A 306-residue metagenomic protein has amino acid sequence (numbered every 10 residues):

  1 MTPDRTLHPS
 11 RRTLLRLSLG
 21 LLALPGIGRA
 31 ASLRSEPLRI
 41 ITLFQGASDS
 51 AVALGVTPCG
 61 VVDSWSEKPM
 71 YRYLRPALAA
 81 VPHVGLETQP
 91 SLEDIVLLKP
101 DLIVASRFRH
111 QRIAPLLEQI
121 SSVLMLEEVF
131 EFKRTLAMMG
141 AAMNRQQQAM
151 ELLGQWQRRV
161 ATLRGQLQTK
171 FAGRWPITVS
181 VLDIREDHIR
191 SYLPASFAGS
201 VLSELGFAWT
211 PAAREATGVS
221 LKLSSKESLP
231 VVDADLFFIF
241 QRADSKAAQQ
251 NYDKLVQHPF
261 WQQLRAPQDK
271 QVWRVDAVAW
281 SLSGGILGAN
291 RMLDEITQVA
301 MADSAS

Functional and structural regions predicted by a protein language model:
M1-T13, G20-L24, A31-S32: N-terminal secretory signal peptides
G26-T42, G46: C-terminal segment of N-terminal export signals and the immediately downstream linker at the start of the mature
L38, I239-S306: Structured C-terminal subdomain patch of bacterial secreted/periplasmic proteins
R39, A47-L97: A short, structured surface patch at a secondary-structure boundary
R39-L54, E151-A212: Basic- and aromatic-lined ligand-binding clefts that recognize polyanionic substrates
K99-I103, A234: Proline-aspartate-enriched helix->loop->beta-strand connector
I113-D187, Q271, A279-S306: Extracytoplasmic substrate-binding proteins
T217-K246: Ligand-binding pocket segment of bilobal, Venus flytrap-like solute-binding proteins
